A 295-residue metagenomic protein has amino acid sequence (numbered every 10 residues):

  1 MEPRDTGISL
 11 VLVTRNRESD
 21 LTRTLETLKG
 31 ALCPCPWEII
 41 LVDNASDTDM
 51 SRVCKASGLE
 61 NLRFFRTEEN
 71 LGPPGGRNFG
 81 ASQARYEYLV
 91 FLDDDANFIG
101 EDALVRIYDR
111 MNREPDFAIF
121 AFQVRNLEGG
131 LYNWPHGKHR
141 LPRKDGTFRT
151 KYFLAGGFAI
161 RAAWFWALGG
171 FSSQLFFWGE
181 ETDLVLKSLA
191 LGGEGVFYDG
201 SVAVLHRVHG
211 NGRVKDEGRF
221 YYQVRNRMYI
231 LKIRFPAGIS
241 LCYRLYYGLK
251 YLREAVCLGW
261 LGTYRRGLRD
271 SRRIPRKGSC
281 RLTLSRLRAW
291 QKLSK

Functional and structural regions predicted by a protein language model:
E26-P36: Short, acidic, metal-binding catalytic loop of nucleotide-sugar glycosyltransferases
T27, D43-R52, A96-N97: A conserved acidic beta->alpha catalytic loop
T67-A84: Glycine-rich, basic loop-to-helix element that forms the pyrophosphate-binding segment of sugar-nucleotide handling
L89: Short aromatic/hydrophobic "clamp" motif used to bind/position activated sugar donors
E101-Y132: Conserved donor NDP-sugar-binding/catalytic core segment of glycosyltransferases
Y152-F153, G157-I160, W164-G169, Q174-A203: A short, conserved alpha-helix in the catalytic core of glycosyltransferases
G193, Y198-E217, N226-I230: Active-site donor/metal-binding and catalytic loop motifs of nucleotide-sugar-dependent glycosylation enzymes
Y222-Q223, A237-K295: Non-catalytic, C-terminal membrane-associated alpha-helical segments of glycosyltransferases
